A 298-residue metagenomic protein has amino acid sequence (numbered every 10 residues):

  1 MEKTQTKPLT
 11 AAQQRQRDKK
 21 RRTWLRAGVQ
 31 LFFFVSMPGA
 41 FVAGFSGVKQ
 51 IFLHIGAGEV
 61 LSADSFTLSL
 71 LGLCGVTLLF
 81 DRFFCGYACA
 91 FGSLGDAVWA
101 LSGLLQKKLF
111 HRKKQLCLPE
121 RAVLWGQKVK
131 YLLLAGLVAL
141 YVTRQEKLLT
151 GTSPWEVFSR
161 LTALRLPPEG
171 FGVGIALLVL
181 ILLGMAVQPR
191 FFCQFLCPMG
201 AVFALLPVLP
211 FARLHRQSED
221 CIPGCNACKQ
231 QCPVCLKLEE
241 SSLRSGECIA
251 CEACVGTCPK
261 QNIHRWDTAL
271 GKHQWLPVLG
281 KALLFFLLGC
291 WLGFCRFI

Functional and structural regions predicted by a protein language model:
M1-Q230, L238, G246, G256 (+1 more regions): Non-ligating segments of multi-cofactor redox enzymes
P233: Donor-sugar nucleotide-binding helix/loop cap in glycosyltransferases
I249: Short alpha-helical catalytic segment bearing the HExxH-like zincin motif of zinc-dependent metalloproteases
